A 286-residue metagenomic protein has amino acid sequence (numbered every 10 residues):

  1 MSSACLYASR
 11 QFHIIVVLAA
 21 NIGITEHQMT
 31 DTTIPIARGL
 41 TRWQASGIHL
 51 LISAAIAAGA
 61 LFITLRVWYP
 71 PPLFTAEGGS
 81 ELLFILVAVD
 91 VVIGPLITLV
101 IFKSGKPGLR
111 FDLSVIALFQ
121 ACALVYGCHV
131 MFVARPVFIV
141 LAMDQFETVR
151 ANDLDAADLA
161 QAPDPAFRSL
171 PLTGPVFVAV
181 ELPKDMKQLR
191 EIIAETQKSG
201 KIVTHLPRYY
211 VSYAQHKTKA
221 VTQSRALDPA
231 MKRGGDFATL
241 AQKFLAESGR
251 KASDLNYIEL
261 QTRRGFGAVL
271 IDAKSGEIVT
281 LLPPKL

Functional and structural regions predicted by a protein language model:
V17-A20, I24-Y69: Membrane-anchoring/interfacial helices and their immediately flanking loops in integral membrane proteins
T33-S46, P71-L83, S104-L109, L113: Membrane-helix interfacial "entry" motifs
I48-A60, V89-I93, V115, F119-V125: Lipid-exposed faces of alpha-helical membrane segments in multi-pass integral membrane proteins
A55-I101: Membrane-embedded alpha-helical segments of integral membrane proteins
L83, V140-A156: Short extracytoplasmic/periplasmic juxtamembrane "stem" segments immediately C-terminal to an N-terminal membrane anchor
G94-G105, V115-A142, T148: Transmembrane alpha-helices and immediately adjacent membrane-cytoplasm interface residues in multi-pass integral
D158-L286: Extracytosolic and intramembrane catalytic regions of membrane-associated proteins in envelope/secretory systems
